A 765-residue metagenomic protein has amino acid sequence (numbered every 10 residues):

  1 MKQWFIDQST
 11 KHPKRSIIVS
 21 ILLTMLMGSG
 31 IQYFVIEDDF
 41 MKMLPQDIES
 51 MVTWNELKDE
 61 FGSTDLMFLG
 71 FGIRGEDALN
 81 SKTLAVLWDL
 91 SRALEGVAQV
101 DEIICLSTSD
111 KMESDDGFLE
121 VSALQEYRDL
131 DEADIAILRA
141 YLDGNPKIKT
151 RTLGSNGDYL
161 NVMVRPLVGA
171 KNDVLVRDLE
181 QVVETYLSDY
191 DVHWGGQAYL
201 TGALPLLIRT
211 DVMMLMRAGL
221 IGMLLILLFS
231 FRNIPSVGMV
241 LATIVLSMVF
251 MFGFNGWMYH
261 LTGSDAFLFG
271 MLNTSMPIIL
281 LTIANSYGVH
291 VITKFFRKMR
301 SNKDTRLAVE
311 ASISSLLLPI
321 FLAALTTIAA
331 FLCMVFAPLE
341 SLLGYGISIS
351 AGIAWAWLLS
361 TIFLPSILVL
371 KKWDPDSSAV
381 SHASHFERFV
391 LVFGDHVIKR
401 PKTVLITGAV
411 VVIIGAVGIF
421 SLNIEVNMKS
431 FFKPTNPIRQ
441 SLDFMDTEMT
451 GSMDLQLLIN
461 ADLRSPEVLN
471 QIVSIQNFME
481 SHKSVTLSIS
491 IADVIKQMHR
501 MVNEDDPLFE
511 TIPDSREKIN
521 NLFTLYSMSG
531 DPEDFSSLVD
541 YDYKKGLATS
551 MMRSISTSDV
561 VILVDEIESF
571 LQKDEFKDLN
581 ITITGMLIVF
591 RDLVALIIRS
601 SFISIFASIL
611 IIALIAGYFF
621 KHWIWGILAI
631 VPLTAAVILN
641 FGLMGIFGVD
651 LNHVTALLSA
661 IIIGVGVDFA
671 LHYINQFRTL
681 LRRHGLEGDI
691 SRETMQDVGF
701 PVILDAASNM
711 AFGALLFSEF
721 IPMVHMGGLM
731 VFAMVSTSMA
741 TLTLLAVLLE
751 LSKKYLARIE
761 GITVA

Functional and structural regions predicted by a protein language model:
M1-D38, P365-S366, L370, A379-M428 (+2 more regions): Signature of alpha-helical transmembrane segments and their immediate interfacial
L22, T210-A242, L246-F250, F254 (+3 more regions): Internal alpha-helical transmembrane segments of multipass membrane proteins, especially hydrophobic lipid-embedded
Y33-A78, L84, L130-T152, R165 (+5 more regions): Solvent-exposed, non-transmembrane loop/terminal regulatory segments of multi-pass membrane proteins
N55, D59, R128-N233, V473 (+1 more regions): Extracytoplasmic
I226, F321-F363, A613-A616, L639-D650 (+3 more regions): Hydrophobic, glycine/alanine-rich multi-pass transmembrane helices and their short helix-loop junctions in large
S236-H290, W625-Y673, A714, I759: Hydrophobic transmembrane alpha-helices and their membrane-interface caps in long multi-pass transport proteins
I279-R300, I320, T327, I362 (+3 more regions): Short helical (or helix-break) motifs at transmembrane helix termini and adjacent helical loops in multi-pass membrane
K298-L325, R682-L704: Helix-loop junctions and hydrophobic alpha-helical segments within the transmembrane domains of large membrane
